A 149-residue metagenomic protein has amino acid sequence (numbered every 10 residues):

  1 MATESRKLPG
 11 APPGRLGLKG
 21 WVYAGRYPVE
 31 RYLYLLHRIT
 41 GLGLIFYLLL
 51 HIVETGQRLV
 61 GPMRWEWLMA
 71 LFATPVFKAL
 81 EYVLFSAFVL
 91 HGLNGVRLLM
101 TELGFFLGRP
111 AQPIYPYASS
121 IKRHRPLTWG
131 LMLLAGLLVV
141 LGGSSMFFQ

Functional and structural regions predicted by a protein language model:
M1-Q149: Membrane-embedded alpha-helical bundles that constitute the cytochrome b-like, heme-associated redox core of multi-pass
